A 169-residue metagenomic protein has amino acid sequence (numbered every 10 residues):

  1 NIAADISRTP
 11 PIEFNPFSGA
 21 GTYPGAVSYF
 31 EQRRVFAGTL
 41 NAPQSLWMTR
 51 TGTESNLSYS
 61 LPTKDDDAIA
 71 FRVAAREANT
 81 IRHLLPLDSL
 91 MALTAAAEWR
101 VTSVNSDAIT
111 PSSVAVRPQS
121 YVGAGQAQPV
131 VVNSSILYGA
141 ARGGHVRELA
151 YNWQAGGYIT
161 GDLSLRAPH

Functional and structural regions predicted by a protein language model:
N1-Y23: Small/polar beta-strand repeat architecture
I2-D5, Q32, T39: Generic structural motif
I2-T9, S60-A70: Acidic/polar, low-complexity linker and loop regions
I12-E13, A68-F71, A115: Short, flexible loop segments at the rims of nucleotide/cofactor-binding pockets, characterized by
G25-V27, R33, N41, R72-H169: Beta-sheet-dominated scaffold domains
A37-D67, V101-P111, A115-R117: Beta-propeller domains
